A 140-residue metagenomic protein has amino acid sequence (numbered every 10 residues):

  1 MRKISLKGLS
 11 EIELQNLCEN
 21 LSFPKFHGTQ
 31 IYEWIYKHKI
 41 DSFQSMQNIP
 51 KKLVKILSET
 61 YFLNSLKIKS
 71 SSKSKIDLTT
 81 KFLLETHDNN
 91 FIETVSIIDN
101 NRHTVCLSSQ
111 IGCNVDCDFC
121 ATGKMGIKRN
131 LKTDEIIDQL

Functional and structural regions predicted by a protein language model:
M1-H103: Flexible, acidic/Gly-rich N-terminal and inter-domain linker regions that tether and position cofactor-handling modules
I92-T94, N100-S109, N114-L140: Conserved Radical SAM active-site core
